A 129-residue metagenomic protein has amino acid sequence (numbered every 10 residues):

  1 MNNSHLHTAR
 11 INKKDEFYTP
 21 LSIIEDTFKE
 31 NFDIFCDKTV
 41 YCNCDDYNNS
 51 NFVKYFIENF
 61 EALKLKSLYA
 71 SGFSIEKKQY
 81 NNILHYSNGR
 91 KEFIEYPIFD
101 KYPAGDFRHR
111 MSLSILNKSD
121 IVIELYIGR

Functional and structural regions predicted by a protein language model:
M1-G89: S-adenosyl-L-methionine
Y18, F99-P103, V122-E124: Short, flexible loop segments at the rims of nucleotide/cofactor-binding pockets, characterized by
I24-E30, H109-S112, V122: Structured alpha-helical segments in the cores of large, soluble enzyme domains
D37, L116-D120: Short, well-ordered alpha-helix to beta-strand connector turns
K38, D45, M111, Y126-I127: Generic hydrophobic/packing signal
S74-I115: S-adenosyl-L-methionine
S119-R129: A short SAM/SAH-binding and catalytic strip from SAM-dependent methyltransferases
